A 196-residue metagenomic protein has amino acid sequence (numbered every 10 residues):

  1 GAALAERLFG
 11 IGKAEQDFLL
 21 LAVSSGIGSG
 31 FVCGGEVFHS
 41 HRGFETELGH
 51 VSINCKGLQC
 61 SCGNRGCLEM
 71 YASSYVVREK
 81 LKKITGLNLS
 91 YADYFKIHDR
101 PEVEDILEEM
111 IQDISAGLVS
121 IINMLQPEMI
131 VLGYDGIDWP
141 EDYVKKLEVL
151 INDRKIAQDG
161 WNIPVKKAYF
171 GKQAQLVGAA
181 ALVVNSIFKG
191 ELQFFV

Functional and structural regions predicted by a protein language model:
G1-C67, G178, L182-V184, E191-F195: Phosphate-binding/catalytic loop of phosphoryl-transfer enzymes
G10-G12, C55-Q59, N64-V196: ATP-binding/phosphotransfer module of carbohydrate and carboxylate kinases, centering on a glycine-rich
